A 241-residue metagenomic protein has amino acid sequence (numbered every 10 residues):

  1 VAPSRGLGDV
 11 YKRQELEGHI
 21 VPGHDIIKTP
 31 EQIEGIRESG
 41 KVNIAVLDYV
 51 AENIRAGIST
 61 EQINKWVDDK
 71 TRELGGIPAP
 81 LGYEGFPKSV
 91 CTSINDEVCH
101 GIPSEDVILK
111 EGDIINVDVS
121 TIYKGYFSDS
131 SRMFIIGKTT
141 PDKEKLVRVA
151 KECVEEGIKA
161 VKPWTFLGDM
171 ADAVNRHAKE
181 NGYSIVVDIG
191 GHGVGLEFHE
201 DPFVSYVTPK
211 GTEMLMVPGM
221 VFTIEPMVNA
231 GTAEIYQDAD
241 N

Functional and structural regions predicted by a protein language model:
V1-L7, Y11: Single conserved hydrophobic/aromatic residue that forms the stacking wall/gate of nucleotide- or nucleobase-binding
E15-I20, D25-D129: Extended, compositionally biased flexible segments
R55, K110, R148, K162 (+1 more regions): Residue-level recognition of short, solvent-exposed, well-ordered loop/turn junctions that link secondary-structure
G82-D96, I189-V204: Short, basic/aromatic beta-hairpin or loop at an interaction surface
S93-Y126, D201-N241: Acidic/histidine-enriched ion/cofactor-binding microenvironments in catalytic or ligand-binding pockets
S128-E144, I235-N241: Short, compositionally biased
P141-D169, H177-N181, V186: Acidic/glycine-rich phosphate/pyrophosphate-binding loops and surrounding catalytic core that coordinate Mg2+
